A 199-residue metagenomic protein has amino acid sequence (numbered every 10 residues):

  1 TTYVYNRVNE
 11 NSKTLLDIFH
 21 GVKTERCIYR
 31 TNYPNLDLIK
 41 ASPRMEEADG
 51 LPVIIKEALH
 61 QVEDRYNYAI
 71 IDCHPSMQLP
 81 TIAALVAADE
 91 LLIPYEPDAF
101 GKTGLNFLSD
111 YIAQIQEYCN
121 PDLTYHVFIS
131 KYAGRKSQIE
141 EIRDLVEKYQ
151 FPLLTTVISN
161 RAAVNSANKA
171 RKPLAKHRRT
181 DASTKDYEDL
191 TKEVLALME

Functional and structural regions predicted by a protein language model:
T1-E199: P-loop NTP-binding core
